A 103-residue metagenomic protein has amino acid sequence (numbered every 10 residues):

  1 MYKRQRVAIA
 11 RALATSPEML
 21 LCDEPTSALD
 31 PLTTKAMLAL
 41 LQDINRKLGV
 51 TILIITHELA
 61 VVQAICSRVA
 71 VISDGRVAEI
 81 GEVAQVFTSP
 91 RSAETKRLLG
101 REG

Functional and structural regions predicted by a protein language model:
S16: Conserved catalytic motifs of ABC-family nucleotide-binding domains
L20-D23: Catalytic Walker B motif of ABC-type/P-loop ATPase nucleotide-binding domains
P31-T33: Helix N-cap at the start of a conserved alpha-helix in ABC-type nucleotide-binding domains
T56-H57: H-loop/switch region of ABC-family ATPase nucleotide-binding domains
V62-A64: A short, surface-exposed alpha-helical micro-motif characterized by mixed small hydrophobic and charged/polar residues
I80-G81: ABC ATPase "signature
